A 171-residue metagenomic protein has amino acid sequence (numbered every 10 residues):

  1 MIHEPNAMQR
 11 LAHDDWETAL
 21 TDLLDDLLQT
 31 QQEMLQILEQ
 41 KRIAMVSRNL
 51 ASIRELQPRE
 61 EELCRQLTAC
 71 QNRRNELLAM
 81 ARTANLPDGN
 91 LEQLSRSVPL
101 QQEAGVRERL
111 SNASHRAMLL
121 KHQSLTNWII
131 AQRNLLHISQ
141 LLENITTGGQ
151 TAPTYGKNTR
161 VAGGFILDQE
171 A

Functional and structural regions predicted by a protein language model:
I2-L94: Extended, charge-rich alpha-helical scaffolding segments
I2-N6, E92-A171: Short terminal interaction segments
